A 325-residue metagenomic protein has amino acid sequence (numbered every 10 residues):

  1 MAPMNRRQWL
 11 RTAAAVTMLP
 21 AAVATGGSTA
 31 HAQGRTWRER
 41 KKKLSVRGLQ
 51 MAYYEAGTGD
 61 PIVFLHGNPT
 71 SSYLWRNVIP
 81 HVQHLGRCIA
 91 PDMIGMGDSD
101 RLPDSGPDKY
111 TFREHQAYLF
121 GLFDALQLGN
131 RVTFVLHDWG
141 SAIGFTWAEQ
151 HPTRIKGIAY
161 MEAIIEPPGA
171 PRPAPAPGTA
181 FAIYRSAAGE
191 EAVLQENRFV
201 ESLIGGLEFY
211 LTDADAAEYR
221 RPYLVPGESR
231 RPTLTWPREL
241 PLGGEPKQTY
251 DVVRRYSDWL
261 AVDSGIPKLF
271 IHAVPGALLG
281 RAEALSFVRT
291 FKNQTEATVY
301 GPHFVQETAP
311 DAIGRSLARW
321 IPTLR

Functional and structural regions predicted by a protein language model:
M1-T17: N-terminal secretory signal peptides and thylakoid transit peptides that target proteins across membranes
L19-G26: Hydrophobic h-region of N-terminal signal peptides that target proteins for export in Gram-negative bacteria
G26, A30-A32: Boundary at the C-terminal end of the N-terminal hydrophobic targeting segment
G34-R40, G48-Y53, P61, L74 (+6 more regions): Flexible "cap/lid" subdomain of the alpha/beta-hydrolase fold that forms the substrate-access gate
G67-T70: Active-site glycine-rich loops that stabilize anionic/oxyanionic intermediates across multiple enzyme folds
L74-R87: Short amphipathic alpha-helix adjacent to the substrate-entry channel of hydrolases
P302-G314: Catalytic histidine-centered segment of alpha/beta-hydrolase-like enzymes
